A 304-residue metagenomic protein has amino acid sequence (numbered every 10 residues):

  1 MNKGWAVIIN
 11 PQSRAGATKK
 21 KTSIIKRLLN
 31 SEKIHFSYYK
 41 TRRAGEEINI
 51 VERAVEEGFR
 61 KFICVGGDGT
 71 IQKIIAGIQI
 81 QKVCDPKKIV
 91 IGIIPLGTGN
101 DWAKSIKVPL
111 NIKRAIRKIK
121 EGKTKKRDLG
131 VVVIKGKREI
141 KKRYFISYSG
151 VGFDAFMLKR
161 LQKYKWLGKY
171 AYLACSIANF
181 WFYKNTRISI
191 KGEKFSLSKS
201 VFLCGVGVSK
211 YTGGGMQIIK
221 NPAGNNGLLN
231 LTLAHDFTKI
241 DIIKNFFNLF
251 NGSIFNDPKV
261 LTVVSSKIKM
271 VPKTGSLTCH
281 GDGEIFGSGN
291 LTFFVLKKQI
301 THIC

Functional and structural regions predicted by a protein language model:
M1-V65, A76: ATP/NTP phosphate-donor binding region
E47, T70-I74, D101, R127: Short glycine/serine/threonine-rich phosphate/pyrophosphate-binding segments that cradle anionic phosphate groups
I80-F202: Catalytic core of DAGKc-family lipid kinases
G150, D154, G205-I219: Glycine-rich phosphate/pyrophosphate-binding beta-alpha loops
K165-A171, G214, K220-D241: Gly/Ser/Thr-rich active-site loops/lids in small-molecule metabolic enzymes that frequently grip phosphoryl groups
K184-T186, S200-F202, N225-L229, V264-S266: A generic structural signal for short beta-strands and their flanking turns/coil linkers
G192-E193, S198, A223, L233-C304: ATP/nucleoside-binding phosphotransfer catalytic cores, i.e., glycine-rich phosphate-binding loops
